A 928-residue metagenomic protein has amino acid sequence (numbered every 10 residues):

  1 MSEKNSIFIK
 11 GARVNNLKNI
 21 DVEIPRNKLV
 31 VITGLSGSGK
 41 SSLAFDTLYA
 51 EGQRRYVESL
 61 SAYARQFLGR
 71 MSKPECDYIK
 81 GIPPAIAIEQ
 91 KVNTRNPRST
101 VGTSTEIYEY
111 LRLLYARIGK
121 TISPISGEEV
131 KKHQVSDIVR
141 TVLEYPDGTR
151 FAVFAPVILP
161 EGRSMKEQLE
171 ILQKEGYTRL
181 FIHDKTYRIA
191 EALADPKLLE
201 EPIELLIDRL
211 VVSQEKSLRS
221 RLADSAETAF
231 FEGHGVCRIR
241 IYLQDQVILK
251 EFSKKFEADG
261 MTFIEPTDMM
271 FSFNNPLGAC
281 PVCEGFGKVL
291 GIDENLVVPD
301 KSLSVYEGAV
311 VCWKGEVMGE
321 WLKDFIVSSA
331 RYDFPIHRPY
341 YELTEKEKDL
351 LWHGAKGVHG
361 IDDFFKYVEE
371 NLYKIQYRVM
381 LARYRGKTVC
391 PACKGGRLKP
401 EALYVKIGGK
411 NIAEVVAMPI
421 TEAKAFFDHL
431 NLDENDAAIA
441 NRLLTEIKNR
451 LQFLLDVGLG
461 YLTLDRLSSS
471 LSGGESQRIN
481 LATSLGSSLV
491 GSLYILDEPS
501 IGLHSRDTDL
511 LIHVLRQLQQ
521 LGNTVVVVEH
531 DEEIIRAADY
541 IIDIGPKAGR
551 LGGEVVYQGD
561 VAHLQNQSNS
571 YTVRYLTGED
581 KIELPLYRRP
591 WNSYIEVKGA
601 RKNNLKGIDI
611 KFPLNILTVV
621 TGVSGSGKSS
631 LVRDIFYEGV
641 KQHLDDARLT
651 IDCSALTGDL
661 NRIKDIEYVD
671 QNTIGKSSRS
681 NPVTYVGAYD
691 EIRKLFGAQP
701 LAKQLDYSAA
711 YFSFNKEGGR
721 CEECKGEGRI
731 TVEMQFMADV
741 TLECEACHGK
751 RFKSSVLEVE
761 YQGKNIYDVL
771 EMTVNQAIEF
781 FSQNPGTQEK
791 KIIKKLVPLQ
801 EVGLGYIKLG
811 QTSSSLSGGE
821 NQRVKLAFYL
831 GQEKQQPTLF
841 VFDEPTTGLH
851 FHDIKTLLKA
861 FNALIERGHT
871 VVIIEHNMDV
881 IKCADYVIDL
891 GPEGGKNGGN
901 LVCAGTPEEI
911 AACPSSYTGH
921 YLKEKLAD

Functional and structural regions predicted by a protein language model:
M1-D928: Conserved phosphate-binding elements of NTP-dependent enzyme cores
